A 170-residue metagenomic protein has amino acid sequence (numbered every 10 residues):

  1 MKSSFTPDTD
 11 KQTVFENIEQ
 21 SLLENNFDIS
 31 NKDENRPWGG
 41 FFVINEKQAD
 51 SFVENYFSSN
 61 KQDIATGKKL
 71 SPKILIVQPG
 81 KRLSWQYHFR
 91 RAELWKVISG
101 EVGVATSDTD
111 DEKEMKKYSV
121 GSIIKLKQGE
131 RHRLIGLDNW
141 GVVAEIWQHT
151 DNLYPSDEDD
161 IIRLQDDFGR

Functional and structural regions predicted by a protein language model:
M1-K69, I161-R170: A short, N-terminal "cap"/entry segment at the start of jelly-roll beta-barrel domains of the cupin/DSBH fold
S3, R133-R170: Double-stranded beta-helix
N60, K73-R91: Conserved short histidine dyad/triad with adjacent acidic residue
L70, R90, Q128-E130: Short, surface-exposed coil-to-beta transition loops
P72-I76, L94, M115, I123-K125: Conserved hydrophobic/aromatic beta-strand scaffold that supports enzyme active sites
P79, F89-T109: Glycine- and acidic-residue-biased ligand/ion/polar-headgroup-sensing regions
S84-Q86, W95, V104-T106, L126 (+2 more regions): Short beta-strand His + acidic residue motifs that chelate non-heme Fe in jelly-roll/DSBH and cupin folds
D108-H132: Short acidic-glycine-tyrosine-enriched beta hairpin
